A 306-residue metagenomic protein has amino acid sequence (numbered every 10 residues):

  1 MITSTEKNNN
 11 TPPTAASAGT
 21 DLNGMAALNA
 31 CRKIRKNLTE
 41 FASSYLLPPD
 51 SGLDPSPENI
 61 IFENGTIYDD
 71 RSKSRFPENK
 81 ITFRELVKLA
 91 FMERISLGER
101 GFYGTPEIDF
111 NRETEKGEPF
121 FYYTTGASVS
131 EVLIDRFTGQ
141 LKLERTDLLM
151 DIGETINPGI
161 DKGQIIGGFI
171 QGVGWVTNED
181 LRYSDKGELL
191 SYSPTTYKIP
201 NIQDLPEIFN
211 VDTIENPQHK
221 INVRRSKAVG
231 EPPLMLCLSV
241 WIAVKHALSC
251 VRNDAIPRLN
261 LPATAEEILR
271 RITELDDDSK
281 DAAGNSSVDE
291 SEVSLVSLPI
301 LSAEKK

Functional and structural regions predicted by a protein language model:
M1-K306: C-terminal catalytic domains of large/alpha subunits in multi-subunit enzymes
